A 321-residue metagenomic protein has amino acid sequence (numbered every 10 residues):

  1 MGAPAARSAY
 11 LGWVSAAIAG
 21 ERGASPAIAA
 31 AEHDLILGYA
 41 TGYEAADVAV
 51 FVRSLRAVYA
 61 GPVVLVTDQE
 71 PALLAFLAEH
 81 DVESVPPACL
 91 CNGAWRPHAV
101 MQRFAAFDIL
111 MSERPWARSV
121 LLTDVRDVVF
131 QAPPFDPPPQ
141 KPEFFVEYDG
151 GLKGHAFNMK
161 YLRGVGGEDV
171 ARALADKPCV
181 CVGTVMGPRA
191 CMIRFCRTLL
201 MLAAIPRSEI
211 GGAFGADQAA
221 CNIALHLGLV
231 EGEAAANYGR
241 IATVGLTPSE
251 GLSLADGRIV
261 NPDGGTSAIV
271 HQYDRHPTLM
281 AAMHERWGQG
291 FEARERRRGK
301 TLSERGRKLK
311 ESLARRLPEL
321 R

Functional and structural regions predicted by a protein language model:
G2-Q102, I109-A117, A190, L309-R321: N-terminal anchoring/stem segment of glycosyltransferases
L37-T41, L65-Q69, T123-V125, V146-E147 (+2 more regions): Short His-Asn-centered micro-motif
D47, A72-A75, A94, V128-A132 (+5 more regions): Short catalytic/ligand-binding loop motif for oxyanion handling, primarily in non-cytosolic enzymes, centered on
R56-V64, H80-V85, L227-A235, R294-S303: Structural alpha-beta junctions
A106-F157, I193: GT-A fold catalytic core of metal-dependent nucleotide-sugar glycosyltransferases, centered on the diacidic
M159-D176: Short, flexible, basic/aromatic active-site loop/helix in glycosyltransferases
L174-M280: Catalytic core and acceptor-binding pocket of nucleotide-sugar-dependent glycosyltransferases
S267-R321: Long, low-complexity C-terminal extensions of enzymes
